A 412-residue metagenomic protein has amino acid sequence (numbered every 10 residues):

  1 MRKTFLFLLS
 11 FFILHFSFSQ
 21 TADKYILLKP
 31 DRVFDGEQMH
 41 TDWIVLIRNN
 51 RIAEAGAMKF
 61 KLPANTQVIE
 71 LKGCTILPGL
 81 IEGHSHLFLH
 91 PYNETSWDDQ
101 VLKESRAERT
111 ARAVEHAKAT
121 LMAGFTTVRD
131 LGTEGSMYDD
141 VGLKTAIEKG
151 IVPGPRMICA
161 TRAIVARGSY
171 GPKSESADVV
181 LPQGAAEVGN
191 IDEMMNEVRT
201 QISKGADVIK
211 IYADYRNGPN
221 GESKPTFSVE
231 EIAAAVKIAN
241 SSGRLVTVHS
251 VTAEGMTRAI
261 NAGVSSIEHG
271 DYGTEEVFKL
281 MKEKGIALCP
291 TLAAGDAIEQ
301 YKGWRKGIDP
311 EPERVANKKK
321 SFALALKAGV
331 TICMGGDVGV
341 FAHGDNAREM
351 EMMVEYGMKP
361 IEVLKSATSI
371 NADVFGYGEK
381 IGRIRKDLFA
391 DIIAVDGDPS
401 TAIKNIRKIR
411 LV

Functional and structural regions predicted by a protein language model:
M1-A22: Bacterial Sec-dependent N-terminal signal peptides
D23, E37-L77: Histidine-rich, glycine-flanked metal-binding segment
T75-I151, R167, E230, E254 (+1 more regions): Metal-associated gating/positioning segment near the N- to mid-region
D98-A111, S174-N196, L245: Active-site mouth loops of central-metabolism enzymes
D99-V101, S241, R314-P399: His/Asp/Glu-enriched, well-ordered alpha-helical/loop segment that forms or immediately abuts the divalent-metal
R109-A117, G189-Q201, S250-G255: Short, acidic/polar
R112-Y138, P153-A163, A206-N217, L245 (+2 more regions): Divalent metal-dependent hydrolysis catalytic cores, especially in the metallo-beta-lactamase
R167, I211-A316, V338-V340, G357-K359 (+3 more regions): Active-site core of metal-dependent hydrolases
